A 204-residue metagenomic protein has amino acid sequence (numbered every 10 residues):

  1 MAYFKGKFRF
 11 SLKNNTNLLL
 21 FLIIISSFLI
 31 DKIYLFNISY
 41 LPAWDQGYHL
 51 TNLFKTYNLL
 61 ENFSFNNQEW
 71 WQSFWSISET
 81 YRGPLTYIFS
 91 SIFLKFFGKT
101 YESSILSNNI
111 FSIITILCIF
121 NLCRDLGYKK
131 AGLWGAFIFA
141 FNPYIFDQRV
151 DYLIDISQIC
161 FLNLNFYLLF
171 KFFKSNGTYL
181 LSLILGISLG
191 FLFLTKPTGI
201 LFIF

Functional and structural regions predicted by a protein language model:
K13-Q46, K55-E61, F141: Transmembrane signal-anchor helices characteristic of membrane glycosylation enzymes that use polyprenol
S27-F28, N108, G135-A140, D147 (+3 more regions): Short helix- or helix-capping micro-motifs that position conserved polar/aromatic residues at function-defining sites
F36-G47, L60-Y87, K95, E102: Membrane-proximal lumenal/periplasmic loop motifs of glycosylation machinery
H49, S112-I116, F139, I154-F166 (+1 more regions): Hydrophobic core segments of transmembrane alpha-helices in multi-pass, intramembrane catalytic enzymes
E102-L126, L164-L168: Transmembrane-helix motifs of polytopic, lipid-linked glycan transferases
I105, Y144-S157: Short acidic/glycine- and proline-prone juxtamembrane loop motifs at membrane-interface regions of multi-pass membrane
R124-K129, N165-S182, L192: Membrane-interface transmembrane helices that cradle and orient dolichyl/undecaprenyl
L183-I184, T198-F204: Transmembrane-embedded, aromatic-rich helix segments that form part of the hydrophobic channel/pocket engaging
